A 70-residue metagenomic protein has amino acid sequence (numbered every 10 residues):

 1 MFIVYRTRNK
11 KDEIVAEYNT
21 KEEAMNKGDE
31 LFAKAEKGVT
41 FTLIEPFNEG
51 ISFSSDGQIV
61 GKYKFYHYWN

Functional and structural regions predicted by a protein language model:
M1-I3: Short structural boundary motif marking the start of a folded domain
R6-K11, Y18-T42: A short, charged, amphipathic alpha-helix used as a generic interaction element across diverse proteins
I14-M25, S54-K62: Surface-exposed flexible segments
E30-N70: Short, mixed-charge low-complexity intrinsically disordered segments
